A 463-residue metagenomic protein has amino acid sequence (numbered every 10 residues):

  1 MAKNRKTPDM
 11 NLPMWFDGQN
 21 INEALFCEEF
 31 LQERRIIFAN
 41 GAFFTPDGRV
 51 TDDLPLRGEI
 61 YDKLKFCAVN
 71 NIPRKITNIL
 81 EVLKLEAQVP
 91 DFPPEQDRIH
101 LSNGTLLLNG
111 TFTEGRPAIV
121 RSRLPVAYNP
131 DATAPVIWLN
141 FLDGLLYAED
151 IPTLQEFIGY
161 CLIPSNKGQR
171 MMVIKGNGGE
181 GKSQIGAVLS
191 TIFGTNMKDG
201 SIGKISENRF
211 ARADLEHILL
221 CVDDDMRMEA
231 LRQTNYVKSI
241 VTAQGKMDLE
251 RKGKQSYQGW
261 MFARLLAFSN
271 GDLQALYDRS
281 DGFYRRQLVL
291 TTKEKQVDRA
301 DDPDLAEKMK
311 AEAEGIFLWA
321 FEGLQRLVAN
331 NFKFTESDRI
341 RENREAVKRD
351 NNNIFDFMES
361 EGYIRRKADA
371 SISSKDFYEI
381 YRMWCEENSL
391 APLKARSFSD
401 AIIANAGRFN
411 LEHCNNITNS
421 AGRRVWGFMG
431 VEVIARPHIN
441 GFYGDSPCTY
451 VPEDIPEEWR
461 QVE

Functional and structural regions predicted by a protein language model:
M1-R34, F44, R49-D52, L107 (+4 more regions): Replication-associated primase and helicase/ATPase modules
A2-Y128, W260, L393: Intein modules and their embedded homing endonuclease domains
L31-L56, I99-H100, T105-L219, L288-T291 (+5 more regions): P-loop NTPase catalytic core of nucleic-acid-dependent motor ATPases
Q32, T77, F193-T195, G200-R209 (+6 more regions): Positively charged interface segments
E59, K63, I185-V188, I218 (+3 more regions): Alpha-helical scaffold elements adjacent to nucleotide-binding pockets in ATP/GTP-utilizing enzyme cores
A211-K254: Conserved nucleotide-sensing/catalytic segment adjacent to the nucleotide-binding pocket in NTP-handling enzymes
H217-L220, M261-L265: Loop/turn-to-beta-strand initiation segments
K310-N352: Phosphate-handling catalytic cores of nucleic-acid transaction enzymes
